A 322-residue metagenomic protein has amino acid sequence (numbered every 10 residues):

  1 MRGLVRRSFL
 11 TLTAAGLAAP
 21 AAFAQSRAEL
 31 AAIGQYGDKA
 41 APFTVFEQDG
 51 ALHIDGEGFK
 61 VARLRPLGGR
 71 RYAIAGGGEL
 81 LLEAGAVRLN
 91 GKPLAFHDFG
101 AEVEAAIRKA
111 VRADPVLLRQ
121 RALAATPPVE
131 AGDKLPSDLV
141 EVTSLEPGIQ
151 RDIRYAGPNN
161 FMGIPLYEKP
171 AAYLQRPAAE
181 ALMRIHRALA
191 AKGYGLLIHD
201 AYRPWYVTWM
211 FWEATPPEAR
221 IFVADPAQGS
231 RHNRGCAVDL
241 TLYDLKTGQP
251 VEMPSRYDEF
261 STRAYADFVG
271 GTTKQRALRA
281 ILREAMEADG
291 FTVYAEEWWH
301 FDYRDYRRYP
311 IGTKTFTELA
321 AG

Functional and structural regions predicted by a protein language model:
R2-G16: N-terminal secretory signal peptides and thylakoid transit peptides that target proteins across membranes
F23-R119: Peripheral terminal and inter-domain segments
A31-P42, M286-G290, E297, D302: K/E-rich alpha-helical interaction surfaces of small helical-bundle regulatory domains
D49, G58, G68, Y155-G157 (+2 more regions): A mature extracytoplasmic/lumenal domain signature
V103-H199, A214-E296, Y306-G322: Extracytoplasmic cell-surface/polysaccharide-interacting catalytic and binding patches
R203-P217: Long, hydrophobic, well-ordered secondary-structure blocks that form the structural core and pocket-lining surfaces
W205-W209, F301-R308: Beta-rich nucleic-acid/ligand-interaction surfaces
